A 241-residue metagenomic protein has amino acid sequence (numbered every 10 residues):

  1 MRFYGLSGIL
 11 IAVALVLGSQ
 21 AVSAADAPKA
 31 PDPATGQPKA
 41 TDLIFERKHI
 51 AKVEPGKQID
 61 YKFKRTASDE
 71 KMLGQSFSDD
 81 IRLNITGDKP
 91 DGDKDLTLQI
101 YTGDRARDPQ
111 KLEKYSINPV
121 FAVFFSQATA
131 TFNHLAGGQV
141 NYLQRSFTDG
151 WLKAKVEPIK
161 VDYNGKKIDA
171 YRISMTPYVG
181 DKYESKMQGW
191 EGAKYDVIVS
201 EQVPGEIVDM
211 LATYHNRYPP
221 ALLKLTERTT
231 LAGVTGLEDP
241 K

Functional and structural regions predicted by a protein language model:
M1-I9: Bacterial N-terminal signal peptides that target proteins for export
G8-G18: Bacterial N-terminal signal peptides
Q20-A24: Sec/Tat signal peptide C-region and signal peptidase I cleavage site
A25-K111, G137-K241: Acidic, serine/threonine-rich low-complexity disordered tracts
A106-Q127: Surface-exposed, glycine/proline- and aromatic-rich loop segments on solvent-exposed faces across compartments
V123, Q127-G137: Extracellular/luminal beta-rich ligand-recognition and adhesion surfaces characterized by aromatic-Gly/Pro-enriched
